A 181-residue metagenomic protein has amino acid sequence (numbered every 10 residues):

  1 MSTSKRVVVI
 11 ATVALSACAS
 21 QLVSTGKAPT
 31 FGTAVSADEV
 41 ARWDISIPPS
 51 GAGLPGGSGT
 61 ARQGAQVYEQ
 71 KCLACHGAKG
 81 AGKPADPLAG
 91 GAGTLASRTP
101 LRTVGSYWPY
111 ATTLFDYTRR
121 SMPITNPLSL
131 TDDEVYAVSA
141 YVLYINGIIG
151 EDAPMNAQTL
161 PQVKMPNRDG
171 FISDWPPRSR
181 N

Functional and structural regions predicted by a protein language model:
M1-V9: Bacterial N-terminal signal peptides that target proteins for export
C18-S20: N-terminal Sec signal peptide cleavage junction
T30-V67, P123-P127: Electrostatic cytochrome c docking/interface patches
D44, G56-A85, A89: Sequence/structural segment immediately N-terminal to covalent heme-attachment motifs in c-type and related
P48, E69, L73, G77 (+2 more regions): Sec-exported extracytoplasmic/periplasmic mature domains
R62-Q70, A81-G82, W108-A111, S129-D132 (+1 more regions): Sequence context surrounding c-type heme c attachment/ligation sites in exported
A65, A81-R119, P123: Gly/Gly-Pro-rich "capping" loops immediately C-terminal to redox-active cysteine motifs in periplasmic/lumenal
T125, L130-N181: Flexible coil segments in periplasmic/lumen-exposed cytochrome c-class electron-transfer proteins
